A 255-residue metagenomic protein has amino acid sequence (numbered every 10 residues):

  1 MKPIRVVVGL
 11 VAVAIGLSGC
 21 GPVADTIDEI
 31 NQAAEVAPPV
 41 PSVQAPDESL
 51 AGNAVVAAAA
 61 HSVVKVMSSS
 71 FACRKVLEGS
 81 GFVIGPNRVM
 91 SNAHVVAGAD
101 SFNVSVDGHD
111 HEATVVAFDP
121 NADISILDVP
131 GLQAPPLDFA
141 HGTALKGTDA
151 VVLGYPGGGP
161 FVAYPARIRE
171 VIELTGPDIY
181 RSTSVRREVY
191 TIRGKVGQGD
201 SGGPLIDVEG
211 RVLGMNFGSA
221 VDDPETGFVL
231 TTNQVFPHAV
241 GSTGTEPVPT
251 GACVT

Functional and structural regions predicted by a protein language model:
M1-V8: Bacterial N-terminal signal peptides that target proteins for export
G16-G19: C-terminal motif of bacterial Sec signal peptides marking the signal peptidase cleavage site
G21-F82, S101, V240, T245-T255: N-terminal activation segment of mature serine protease catalytic domains
A60-M67, D128-P136, V162-V254: Active-site region of chymotrypsin-like
A72, G85-V162, E246-V248: Conserved active-site neighborhood of the chymotrypsin/trypsin-like protease fold
V76-E78, G98, G197-S201: Short, small/polar residue-rich loop motifs at catalytic or cofactor-binding pockets
G81-V83, A113-V115, I168, L205: Conserved hydrophobic positions within beta-strands
